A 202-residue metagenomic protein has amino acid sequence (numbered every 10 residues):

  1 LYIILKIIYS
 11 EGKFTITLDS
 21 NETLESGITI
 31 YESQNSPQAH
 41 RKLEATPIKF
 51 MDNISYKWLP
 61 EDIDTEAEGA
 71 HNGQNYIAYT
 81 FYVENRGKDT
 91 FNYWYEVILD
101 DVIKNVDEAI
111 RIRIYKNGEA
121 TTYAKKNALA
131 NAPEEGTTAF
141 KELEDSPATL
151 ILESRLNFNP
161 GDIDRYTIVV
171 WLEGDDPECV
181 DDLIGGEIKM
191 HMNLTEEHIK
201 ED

Functional and structural regions predicted by a protein language model:
L1-P60, A70, E197-D202: Short, polar/proline-rich extracytoplasmic segments that appear immediately after membrane translocation
E11, D107, G185-K189: Short edge beta-strand segments in beta-sheet-rich domains
I16-L43, V102-A148: A surface/secretory-pathway sequence property marking extracellular, secreted, or lumenal proteins enriched
D62-F91, P147-D202: C-terminal, structured domain-capping segment
D89-L99, V106-A109: Short, hydrophobic/aromatic beta-strand segments
Y95, R111-Y115, H198-D202: Short C-terminal domain-edge/linker segments immediately following a structured domain
I98, A128-L129, G185: Short intrinsically disordered coil segments
